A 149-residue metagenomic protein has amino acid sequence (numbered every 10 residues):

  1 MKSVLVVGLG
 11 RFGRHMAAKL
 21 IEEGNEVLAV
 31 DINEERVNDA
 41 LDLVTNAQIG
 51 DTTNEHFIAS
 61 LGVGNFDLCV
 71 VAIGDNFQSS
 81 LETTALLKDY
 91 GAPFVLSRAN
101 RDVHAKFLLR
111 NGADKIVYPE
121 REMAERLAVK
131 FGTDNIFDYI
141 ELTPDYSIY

Functional and structural regions predicted by a protein language model:
M1-Y149: Cytosolic regulatory regions of ion transport systems
